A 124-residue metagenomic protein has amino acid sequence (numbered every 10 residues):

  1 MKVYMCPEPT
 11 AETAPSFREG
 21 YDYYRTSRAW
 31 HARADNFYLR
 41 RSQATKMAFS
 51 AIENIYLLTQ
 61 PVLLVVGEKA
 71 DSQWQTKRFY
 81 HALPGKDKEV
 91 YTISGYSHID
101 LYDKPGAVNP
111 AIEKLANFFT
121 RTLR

Functional and structural regions predicted by a protein language model:
M1-Y56, Q60: Alpha/beta-hydrolase
A48-I52, Q73, P105: Structural motif corresponding to alpha-helix initiation and N-cap regions
Y56, H81-A82: Solvent-exposed polar/charged
T59-A70: Conserved strand-to-loop "acid loop" that flanks and positions the catalytic carboxylate
K69-D71, S97-H98: Short Gly/Pro-enriched loop/turn and capping motifs at secondary-structure junctions
T76-Y80: Short, highly selective alpha-helical patches that border small-molecule cofactor pockets in redox/cofactor-processing
L83-I99: Catalytic histidine neighborhood in serine/cysteine hydrolases with alpha/beta-hydrolase-type architecture
S94-R124: Catalytic active-site module of serine/aspartate enzymes centered on a nucleophile-bearing elbow/loop
